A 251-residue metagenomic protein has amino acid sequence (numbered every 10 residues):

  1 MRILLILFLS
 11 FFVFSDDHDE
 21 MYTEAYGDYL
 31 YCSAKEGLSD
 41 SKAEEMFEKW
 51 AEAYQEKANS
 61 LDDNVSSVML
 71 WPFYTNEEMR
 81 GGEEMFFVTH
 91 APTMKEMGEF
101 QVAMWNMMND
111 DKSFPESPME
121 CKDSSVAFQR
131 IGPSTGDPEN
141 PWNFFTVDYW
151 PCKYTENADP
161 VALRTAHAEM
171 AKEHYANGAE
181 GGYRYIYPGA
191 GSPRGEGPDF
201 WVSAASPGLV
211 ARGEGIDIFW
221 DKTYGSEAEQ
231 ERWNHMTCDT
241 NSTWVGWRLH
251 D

Functional and structural regions predicted by a protein language model:
I3-F12: Sec-dependent N-terminal signal peptides
S15-N109, P118-D251: Short S/T/G/P-rich N-terminal loop/turn motif that feeds into the first structured element of a domain
F114-P115: Helix-enriched interaction subdomains in cytosolic or periplasmic regions, typified by TIR/SEFIR signaling/NADase cores
